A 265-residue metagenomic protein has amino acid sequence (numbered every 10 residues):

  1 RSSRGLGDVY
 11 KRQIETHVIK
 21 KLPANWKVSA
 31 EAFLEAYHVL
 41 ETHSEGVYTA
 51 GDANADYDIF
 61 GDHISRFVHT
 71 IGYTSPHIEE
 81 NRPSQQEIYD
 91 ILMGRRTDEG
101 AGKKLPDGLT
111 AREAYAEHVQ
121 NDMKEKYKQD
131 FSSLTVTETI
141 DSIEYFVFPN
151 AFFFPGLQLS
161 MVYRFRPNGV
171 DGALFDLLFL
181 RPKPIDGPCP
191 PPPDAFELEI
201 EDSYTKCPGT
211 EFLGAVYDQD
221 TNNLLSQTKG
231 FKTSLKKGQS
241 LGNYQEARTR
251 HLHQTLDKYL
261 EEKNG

Functional and structural regions predicted by a protein language model:
R1-L6, Y10: Single conserved hydrophobic/aromatic residue that forms the stacking wall/gate of nucleotide- or nucleobase-binding
K11, H38: Acidic/His-leaning functional-site neighborhoods
Q13-P23: Short amphipathic
A30, L34, L40-G265: Glycine-enriched catalytic-core subsegment of oxygenase/oxidase enzymes
